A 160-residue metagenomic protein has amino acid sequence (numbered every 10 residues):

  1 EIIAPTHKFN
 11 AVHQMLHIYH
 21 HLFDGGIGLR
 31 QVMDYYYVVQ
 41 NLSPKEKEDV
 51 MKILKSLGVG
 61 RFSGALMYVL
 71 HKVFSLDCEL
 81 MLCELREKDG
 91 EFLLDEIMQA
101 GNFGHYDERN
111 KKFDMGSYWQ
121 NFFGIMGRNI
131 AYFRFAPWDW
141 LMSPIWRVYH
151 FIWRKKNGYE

Functional and structural regions predicted by a protein language model:
E1-E160: Conserved NTP-donor binding/palm subdomain of two-metal-ion nucleotidyltransferases/polymerases, i.e., the charged
